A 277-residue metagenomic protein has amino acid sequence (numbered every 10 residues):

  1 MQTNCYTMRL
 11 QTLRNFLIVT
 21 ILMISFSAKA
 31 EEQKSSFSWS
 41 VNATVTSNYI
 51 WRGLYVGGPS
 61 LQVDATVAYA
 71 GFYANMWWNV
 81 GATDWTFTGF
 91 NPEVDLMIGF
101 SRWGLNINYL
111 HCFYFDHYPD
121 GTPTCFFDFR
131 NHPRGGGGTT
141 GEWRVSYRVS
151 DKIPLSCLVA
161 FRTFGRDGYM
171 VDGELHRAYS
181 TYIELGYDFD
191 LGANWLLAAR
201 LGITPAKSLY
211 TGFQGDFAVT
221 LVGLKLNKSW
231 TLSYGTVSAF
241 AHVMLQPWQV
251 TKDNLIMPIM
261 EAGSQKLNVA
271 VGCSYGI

Functional and structural regions predicted by a protein language model:
M1-S38: Cleavable N-terminal export/targeting peptides
E31-D84: Short glycine/proline- and aromatic-enriched beta-strand/turn motifs that initiate or cap beta-hairpins
E31-S38, G99-S101, S150-L155, F189-A198 (+2 more regions): Short loop/turn motifs that connect adjacent beta-strands in outer-membrane beta-barrel proteins
S35-F37, G57-L61, A68, F90-V94 (+5 more regions): Residues that define the transmembrane beta-barrel architecture of outer-membrane proteins
V41-A43, A65, A74-M76, I98 (+7 more regions): Membrane-embedded beta-strand positions of outer-membrane beta-barrel proteins
V45-Y49, Y69-G71, W78-D84, R102-G104 (+8 more regions): Transmembrane beta-strands of outer-membrane beta-barrel pores
R130-Y210, V222: Detector for outer-membrane/organellar transmembrane beta-barrel domains, recognizing the amphipathic beta-strand
W230, E261-I277: Outer-membrane beta-barrel "beta-signal"
